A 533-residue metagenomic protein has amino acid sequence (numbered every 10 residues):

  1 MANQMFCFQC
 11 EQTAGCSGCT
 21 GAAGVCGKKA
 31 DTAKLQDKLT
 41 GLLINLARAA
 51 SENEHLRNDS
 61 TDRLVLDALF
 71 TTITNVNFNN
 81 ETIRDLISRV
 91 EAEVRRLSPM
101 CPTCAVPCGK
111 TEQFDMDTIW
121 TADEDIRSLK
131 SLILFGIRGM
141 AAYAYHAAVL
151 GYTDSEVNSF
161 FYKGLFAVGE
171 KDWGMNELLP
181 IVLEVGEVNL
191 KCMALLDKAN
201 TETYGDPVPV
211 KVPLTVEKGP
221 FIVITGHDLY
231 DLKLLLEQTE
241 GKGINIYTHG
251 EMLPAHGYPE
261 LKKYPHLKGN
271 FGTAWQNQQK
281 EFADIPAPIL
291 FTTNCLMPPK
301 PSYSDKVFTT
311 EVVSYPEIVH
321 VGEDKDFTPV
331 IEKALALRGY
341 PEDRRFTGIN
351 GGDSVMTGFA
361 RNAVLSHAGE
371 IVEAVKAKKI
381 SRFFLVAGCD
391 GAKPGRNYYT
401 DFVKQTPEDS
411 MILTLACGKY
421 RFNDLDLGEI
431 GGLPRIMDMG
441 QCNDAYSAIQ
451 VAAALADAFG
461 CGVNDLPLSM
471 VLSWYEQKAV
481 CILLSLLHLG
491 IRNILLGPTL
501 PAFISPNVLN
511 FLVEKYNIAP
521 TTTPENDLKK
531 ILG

Functional and structural regions predicted by a protein language model:
A2-T32, Q36-D37, I44-N45, H55 (+2 more regions): Anaerobic metallocofactor- and corrinoid-dependent redox/one-carbon enzyme cores, especially those from methanogenesis
L43-T203: Electropositive, gly/pro-rich neighborhoods at or near active sites that engage anionic ligands
